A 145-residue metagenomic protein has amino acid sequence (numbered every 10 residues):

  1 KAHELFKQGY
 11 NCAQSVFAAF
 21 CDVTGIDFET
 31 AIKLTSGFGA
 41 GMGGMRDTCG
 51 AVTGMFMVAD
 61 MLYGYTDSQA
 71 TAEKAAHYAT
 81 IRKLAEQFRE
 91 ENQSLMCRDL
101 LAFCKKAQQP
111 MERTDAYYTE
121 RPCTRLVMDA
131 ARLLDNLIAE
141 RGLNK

Functional and structural regions predicted by a protein language model:
K1-K7, F38-R46, D115-T119: A short glycine/serine-rich beta->alpha loop
K1-T24: Active-site-proximal helix-loop elements at catalytic-domain edges
C12, C49, C97: Short cysteine clusters
A18-D22, M57-G64, R132-N136: Short glycine/serine- and small hydrophobic-enriched flexible loop segments
A19-G37, F103-Q108: Acidic-glycine-rich active-site phosphate/pyrophosphate-binding loop
V23-K33, A59-T80, G142: Phosphate-handling active-site elements
G43-M57: Conserved phosphate/anionic-ligand binding catalytic regions in large, soluble enzymes, centered on
H77-K145: C-terminal binding/interaction regions
